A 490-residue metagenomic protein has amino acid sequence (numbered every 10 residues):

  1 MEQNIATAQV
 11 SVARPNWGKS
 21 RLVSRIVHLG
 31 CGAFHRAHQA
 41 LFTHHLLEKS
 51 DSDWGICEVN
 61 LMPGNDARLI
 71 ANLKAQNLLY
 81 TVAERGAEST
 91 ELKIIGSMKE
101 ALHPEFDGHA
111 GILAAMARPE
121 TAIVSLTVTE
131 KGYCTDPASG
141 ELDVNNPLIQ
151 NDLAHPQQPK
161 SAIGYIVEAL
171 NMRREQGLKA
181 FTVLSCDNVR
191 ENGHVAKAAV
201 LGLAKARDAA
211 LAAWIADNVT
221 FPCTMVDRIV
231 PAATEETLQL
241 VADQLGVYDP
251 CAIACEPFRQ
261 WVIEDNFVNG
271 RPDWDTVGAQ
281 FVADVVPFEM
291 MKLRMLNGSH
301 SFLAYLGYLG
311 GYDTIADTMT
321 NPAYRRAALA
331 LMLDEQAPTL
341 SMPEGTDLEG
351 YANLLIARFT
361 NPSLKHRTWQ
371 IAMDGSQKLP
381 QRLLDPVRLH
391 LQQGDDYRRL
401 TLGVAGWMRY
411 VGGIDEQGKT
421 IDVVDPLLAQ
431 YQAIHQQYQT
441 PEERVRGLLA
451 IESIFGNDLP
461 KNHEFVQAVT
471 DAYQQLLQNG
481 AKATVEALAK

Functional and structural regions predicted by a protein language model:
M1-K490: Substrate/ligand-engaging "lid" and interaction regions
